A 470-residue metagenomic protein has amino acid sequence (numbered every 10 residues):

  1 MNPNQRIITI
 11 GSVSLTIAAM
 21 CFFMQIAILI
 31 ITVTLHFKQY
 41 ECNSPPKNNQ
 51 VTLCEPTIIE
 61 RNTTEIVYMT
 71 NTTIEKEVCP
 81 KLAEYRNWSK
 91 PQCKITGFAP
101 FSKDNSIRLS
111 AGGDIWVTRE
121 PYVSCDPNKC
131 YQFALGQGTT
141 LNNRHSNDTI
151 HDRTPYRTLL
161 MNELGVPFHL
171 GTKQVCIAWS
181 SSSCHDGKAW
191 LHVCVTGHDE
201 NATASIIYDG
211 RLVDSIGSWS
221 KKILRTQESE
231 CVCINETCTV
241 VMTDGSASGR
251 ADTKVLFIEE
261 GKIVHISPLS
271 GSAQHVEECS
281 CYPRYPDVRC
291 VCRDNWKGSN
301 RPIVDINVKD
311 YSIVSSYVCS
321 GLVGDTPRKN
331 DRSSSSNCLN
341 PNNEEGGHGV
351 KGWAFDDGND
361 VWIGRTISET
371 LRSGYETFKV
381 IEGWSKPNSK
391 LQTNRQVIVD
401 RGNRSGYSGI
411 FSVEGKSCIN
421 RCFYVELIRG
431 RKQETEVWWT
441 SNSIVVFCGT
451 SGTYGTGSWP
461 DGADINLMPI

Functional and structural regions predicted by a protein language model:
N4-H36: Single-pass membrane-anchoring alpha-helices
E77, C290-C292: Extracellular cysteine-rich, disulfide-stabilized repeat modules
P100-S110, H348-F355: Short carbohydrate-recognition loop motifs
R108, A189-H192, T239-V241, V288-R289 (+1 more regions): Short beta-strand elements that form the blades of beta-propeller/WD-repeat-like and other beta-sheet-rich scaffold
V117, Y131-F133, V193, E376-K386 (+1 more regions): Short hydrophobic/aromatic patches on beta-strands that form ligand-binding or substrate-lining surfaces
H192-G197, V425-E426, E436, P469: Short tryptophan-centered beta-strand motifs in secreted/extracellular beta-sheet-rich domains of glycan-recognition
